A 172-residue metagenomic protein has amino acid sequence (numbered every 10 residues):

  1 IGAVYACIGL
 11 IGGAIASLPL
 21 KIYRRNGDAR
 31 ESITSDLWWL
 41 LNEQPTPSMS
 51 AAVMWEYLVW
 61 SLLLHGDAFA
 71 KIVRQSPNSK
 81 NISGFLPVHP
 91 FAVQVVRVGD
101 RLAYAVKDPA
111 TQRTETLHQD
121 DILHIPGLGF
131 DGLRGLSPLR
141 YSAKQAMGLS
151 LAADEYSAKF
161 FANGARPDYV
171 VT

Functional and structural regions predicted by a protein language model:
I1-T172: Structured, contiguous alpha/beta core segments that scaffold functional sites
